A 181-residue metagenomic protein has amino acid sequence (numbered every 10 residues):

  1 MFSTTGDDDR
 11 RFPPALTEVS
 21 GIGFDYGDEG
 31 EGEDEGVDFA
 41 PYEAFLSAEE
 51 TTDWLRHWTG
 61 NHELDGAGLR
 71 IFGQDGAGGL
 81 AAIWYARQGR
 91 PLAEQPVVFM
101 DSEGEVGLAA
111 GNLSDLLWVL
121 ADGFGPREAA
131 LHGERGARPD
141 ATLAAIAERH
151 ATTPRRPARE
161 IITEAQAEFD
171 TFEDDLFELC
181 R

Functional and structural regions predicted by a protein language model:
M1-R90, T152-R181: A surface-exposed partner-binding patch
D9, F39, A110-L113, G136-D140: Alpha-helix initiation and N-capping motif
V19-I22, V37, V97-V98, V106 (+4 more regions): Extended aliphatic helical segments
R90, G104-E105, E148: Generic "edge-of-domain/loop-turn" microfeature
L92-E94: Conserved, well-structured beta-alpha core segment at the onset of a catalytic domain
P96-G133: Compact, glycine/acidic-enriched structural inserts
D122-E160: An amphipathic alpha-helical core segment
